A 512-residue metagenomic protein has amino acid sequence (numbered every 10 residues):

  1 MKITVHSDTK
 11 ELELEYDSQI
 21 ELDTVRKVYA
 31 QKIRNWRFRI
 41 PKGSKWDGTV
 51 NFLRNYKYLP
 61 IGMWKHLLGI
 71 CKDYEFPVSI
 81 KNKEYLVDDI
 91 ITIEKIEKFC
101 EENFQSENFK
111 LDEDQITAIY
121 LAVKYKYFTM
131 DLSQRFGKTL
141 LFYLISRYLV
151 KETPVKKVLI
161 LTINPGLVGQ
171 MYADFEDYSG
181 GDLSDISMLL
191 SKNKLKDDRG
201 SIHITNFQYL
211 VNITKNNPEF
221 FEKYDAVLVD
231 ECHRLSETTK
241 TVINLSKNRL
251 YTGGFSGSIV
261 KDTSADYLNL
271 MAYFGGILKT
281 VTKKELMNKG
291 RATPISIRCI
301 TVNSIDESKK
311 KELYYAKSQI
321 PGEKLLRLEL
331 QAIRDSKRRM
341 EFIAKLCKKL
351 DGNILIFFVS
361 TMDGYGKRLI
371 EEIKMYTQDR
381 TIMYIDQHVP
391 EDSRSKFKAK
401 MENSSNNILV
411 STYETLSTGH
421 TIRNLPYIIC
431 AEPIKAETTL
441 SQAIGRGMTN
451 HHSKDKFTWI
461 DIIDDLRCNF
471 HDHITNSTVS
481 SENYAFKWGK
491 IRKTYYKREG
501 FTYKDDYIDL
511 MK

Functional and structural regions predicted by a protein language model:
Y85-D131: Conserved pre-motif I regulatory segment
Y125-R147: Walker A/P-loop
T139-L144, Y148, P154-D177, S360-M362: Conserved Walker A/P-loop ATP-binding site and its immediately adjacent core in helicase/helicase-like ATPase domains
V158-L167, L330-E372, Y496: Conserved strand-helix element at the start of the C-terminal RecA-like helicase core
E176-I213: Inter-Walker segment of RecA-like/P-loop motor cores
R234-S296: Post-DEXD/H (motif II) to motif III coupling segment of the RecA-like Helicase ATP-binding lobe
V281-G352: Conserved interdomain linker/interface between the two RecA-like ATPase lobes of SF2 helicase motors
D386-Y495: Conserved RecA-like P-loop NTPase helicase motor core
